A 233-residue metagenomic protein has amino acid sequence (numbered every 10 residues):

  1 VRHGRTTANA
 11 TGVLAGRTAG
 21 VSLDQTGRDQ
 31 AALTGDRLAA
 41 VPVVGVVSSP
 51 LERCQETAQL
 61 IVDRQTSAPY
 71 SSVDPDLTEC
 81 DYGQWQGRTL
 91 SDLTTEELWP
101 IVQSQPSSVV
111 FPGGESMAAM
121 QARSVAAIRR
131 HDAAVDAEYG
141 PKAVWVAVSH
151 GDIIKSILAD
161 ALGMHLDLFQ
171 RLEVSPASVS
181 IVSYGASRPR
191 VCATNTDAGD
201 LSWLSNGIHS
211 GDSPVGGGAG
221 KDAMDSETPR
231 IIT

Functional and structural regions predicted by a protein language model:
R5-I61, V110-A126: Loop-to-helix element that buttresses phosphate recognition and phosphoryl-transfer chemistry
T6, I153-I154: Short active-site segment of divalent metal-dependent hydrolases/proteases that encodes the spacing between
A32-P100, I232-T233: Phosphate-coordination/substrate-recognition cap region in phosphate-metabolizing enzymes
A39-P42, H131-A143: Glycine-rich phosphate-binding loop signature in dinucleotide/nucleotide-binding domains
C80-S91, D136-A143, D160-T233: Acidic, low-complexity terminal tails and accessory targeting/binding regions of phosphate-metabolizing enzymes
L98-A119, N206, G216-G218, D222-D225: Short glycine/proline- and acidic residue-enriched helix-loop micro-motifs that form flexible lids or anion-recognition
G140-D152: Generic beta-sheet signal
